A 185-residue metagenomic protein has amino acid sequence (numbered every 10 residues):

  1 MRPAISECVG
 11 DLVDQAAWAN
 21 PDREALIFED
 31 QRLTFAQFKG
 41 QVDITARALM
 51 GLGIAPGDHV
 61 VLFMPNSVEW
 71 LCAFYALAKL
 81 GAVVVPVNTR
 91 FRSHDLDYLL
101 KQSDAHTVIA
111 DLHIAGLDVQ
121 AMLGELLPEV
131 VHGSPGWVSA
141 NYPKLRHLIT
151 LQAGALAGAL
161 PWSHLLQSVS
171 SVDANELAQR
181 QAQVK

Functional and structural regions predicted by a protein language model:
M1-R2, V108: Charged, low-complexity surface segments at secondary-structure and domain boundaries
R2-S6, G10-D14, D22-S67, L71-Y75 (+3 more regions): Conserved AMP-binding/adenylate-forming core of the ANL superfamily
L52, A82-H164: Structural core segment of the AMP-binding/adenylate-forming
V169-L177: Short glycine/proline-rich turn/loop motifs
A178-K185: Short, intrinsically disordered, charge-balanced linker/junction segments flanking boundaries in proteins
